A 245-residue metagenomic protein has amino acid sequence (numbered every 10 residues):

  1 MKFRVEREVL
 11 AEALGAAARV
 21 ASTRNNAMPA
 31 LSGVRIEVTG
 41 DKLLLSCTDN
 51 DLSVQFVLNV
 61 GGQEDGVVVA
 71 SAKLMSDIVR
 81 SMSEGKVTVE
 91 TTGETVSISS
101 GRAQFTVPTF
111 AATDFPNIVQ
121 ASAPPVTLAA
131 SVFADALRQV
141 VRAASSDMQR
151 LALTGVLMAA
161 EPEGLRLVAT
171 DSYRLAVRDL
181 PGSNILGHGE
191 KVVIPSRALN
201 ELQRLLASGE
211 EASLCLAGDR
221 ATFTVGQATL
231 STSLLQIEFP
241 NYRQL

Functional and structural regions predicted by a protein language model:
M1-L245: Structural preference for solvent-exposed beta-strand-turn elements and adjacent flexible terminal/loop segments within
